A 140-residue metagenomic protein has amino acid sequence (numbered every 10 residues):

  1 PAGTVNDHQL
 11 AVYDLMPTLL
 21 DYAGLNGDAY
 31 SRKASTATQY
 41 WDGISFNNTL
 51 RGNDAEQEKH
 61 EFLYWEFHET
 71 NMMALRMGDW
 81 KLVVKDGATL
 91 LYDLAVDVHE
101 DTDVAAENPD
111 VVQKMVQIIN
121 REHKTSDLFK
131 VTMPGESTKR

Functional and structural regions predicted by a protein language model:
P1-T4, H8-L94, T125-V131, T138-R140: C-terminal cap/loop subdomain of S1 sulfatases and analogous C-terminal strand-loop tails that border
P17, D21, Q113, Q117-R121: A broad, structural surface signal
L94, A105-V112, V116: C-terminal structured subdomain/cap of oxidoreductase catalytic cores
D97: Intrinsically disordered, low-complexity polar regions and short flexible loop motifs
E100-V104: Carboxylate-dense, calcium-coordinating segments in secreted/extracellular and ER-lumen proteins
